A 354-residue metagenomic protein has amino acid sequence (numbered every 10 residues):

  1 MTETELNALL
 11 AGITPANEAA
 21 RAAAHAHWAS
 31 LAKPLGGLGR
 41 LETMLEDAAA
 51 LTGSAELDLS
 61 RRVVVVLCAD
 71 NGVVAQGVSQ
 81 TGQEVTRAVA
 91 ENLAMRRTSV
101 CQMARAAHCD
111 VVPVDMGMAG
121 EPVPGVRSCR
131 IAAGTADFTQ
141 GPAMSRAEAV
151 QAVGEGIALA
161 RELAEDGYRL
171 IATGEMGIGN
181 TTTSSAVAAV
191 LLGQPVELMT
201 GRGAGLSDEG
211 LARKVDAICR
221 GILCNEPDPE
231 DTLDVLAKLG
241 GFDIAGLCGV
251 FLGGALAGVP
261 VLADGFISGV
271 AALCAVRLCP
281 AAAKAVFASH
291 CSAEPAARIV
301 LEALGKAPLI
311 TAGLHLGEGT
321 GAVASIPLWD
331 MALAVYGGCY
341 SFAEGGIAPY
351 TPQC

Functional and structural regions predicted by a protein language model:
M1-C354: N-terminal loops that bind phosphate or other acidic moieties and the adjacent beta-alpha structural core
